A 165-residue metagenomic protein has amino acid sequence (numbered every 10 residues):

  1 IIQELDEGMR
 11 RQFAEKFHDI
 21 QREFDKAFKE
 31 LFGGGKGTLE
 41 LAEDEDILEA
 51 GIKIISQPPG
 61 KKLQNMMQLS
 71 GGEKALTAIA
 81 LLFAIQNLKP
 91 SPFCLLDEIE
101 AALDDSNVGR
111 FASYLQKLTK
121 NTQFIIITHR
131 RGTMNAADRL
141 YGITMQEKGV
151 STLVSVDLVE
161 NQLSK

Functional and structural regions predicted by a protein language model:
I1-K165: Terminal ABC-like ATPase head and other globular end-domains that cap long coiled-coil arms in SMC/Rad50/SbcC-family
